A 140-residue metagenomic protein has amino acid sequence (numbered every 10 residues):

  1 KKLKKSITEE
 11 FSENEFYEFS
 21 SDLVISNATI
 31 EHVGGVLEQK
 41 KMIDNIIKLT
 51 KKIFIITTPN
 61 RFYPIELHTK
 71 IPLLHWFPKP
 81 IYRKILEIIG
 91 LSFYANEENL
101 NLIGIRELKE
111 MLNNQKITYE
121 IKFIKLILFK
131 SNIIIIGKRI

Functional and structural regions predicted by a protein language model:
K1-Y63, G137-R139: Conserved SAM-binding loop
H32-V33, F62-L67, L128-N132: Short catalytic/ligand-binding loop motif for oxyanion handling, primarily in non-cytosolic enzymes, centered on
K48, N113-Y119: Structural alpha-beta junctions
F54-I81: Conserved class I S-adenosyl-L-methionine
F54-T58, T118-F123: A structural signal for short, well-ordered beta-strand segments and their strand-loop junctions that often border
I81-G90: Short, flexible, basic/aromatic active-site loop/helix in glycosyltransferases
A95-Q115: Short alpha-helix
E120-I140: Core SAM-dependent methyltransferase catalytic element
